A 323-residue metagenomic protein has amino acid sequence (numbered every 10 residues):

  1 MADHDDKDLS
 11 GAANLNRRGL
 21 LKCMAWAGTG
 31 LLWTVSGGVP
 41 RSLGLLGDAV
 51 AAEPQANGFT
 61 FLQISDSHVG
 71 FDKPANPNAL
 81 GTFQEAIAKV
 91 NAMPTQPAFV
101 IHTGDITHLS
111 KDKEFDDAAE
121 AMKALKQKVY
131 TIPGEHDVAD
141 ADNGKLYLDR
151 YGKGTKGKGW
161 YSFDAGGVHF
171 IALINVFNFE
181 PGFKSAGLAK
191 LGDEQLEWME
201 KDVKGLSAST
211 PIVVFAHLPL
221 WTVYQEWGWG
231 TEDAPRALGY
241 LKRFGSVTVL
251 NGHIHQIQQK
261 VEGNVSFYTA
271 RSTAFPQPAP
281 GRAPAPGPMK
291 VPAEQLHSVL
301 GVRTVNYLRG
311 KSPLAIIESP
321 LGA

Functional and structural regions predicted by a protein language model:
M1-N16, L43: N-terminal secretory signal peptides
L15-S42: N-terminal export leaders
S42-D117, K201: N-terminal active-site segment of His-dependent metallophosphoesterases
E53, K111-P211, D233-T248, K260-I317: Extended active-site neighborhood of metal-dependent phosphoesterases/phosphodiesterases
I64-S65, V100-G104, Y130-E135, F215-A216 (+2 more regions): Active-site neighborhood of phospho(di)ester-bond hydrolases with catalytic His/Asp-centered motifs
F71, S110, W221-Y224, Q258: Short, solvent-exposed loop/turn segments at secondary-structure junctions
K73-P77, D112-E114, F183-G187, Y224-W229: Short, solvent-exposed loop/turn segments at secondary-structure boundaries
S207-T222: Short acidic, glycine-rich surface-loop motifs adjacent to enzyme active sites
